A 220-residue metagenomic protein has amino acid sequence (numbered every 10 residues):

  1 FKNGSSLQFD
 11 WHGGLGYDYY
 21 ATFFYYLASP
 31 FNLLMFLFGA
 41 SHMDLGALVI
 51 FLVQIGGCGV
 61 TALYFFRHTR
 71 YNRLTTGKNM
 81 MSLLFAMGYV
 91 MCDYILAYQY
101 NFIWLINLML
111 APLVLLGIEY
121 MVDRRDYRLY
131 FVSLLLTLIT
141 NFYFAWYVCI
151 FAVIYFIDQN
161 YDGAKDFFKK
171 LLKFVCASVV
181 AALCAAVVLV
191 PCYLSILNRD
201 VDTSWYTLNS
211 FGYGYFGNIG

Functional and structural regions predicted by a protein language model:
F1-T69, M81-P112, L136, T140: Active-site lumenal/periplasmic loops and adjacent helix-entry segments of GT-C-fold, multi-pass membrane
S5, L15, F24, P30-L33 (+2 more regions): Periplasmic/ER-lumenal interhelical loops and adjacent helix-loop junctions in multi-pass membrane proteins
L52, G56, A86, V90 (+3 more regions): Alpha-helical transmembrane spans of integral membrane proteins, capturing the lipid-embedded, hydrophobic core of TM
I55, W104-L115, L129, Y147-Y155: Hydrophobic core segments of transmembrane alpha-helices in multi-pass, intramembrane catalytic enzymes
T75-M81, R124-L129: Membrane-helix interface segments
V114-L129, D162: Membrane-interface transmembrane helices that cradle and orient dolichyl/undecaprenyl
R128-F142, V180-L183: Membrane-interface alpha helices of multi-pass inner-membrane proteins
L136, V148-D162, L194: Hydrophobic transmembrane alpha-helices of multi-pass, membrane-embedded glycosylation machinery
